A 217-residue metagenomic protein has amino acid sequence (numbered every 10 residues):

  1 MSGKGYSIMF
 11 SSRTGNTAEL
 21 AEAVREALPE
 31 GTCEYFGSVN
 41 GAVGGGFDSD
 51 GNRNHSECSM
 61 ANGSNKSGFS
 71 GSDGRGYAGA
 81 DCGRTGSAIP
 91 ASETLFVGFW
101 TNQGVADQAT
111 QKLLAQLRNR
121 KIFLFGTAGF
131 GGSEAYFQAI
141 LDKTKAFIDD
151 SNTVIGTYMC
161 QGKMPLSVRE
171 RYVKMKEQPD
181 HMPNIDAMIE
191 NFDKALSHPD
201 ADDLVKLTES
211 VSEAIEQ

Functional and structural regions predicted by a protein language model:
G3-S7, N16, A27-T32, C58-S59 (+4 more regions): FMN-binding flavodoxin-like domain, especially the glycine-rich phosphate-binding loop
F10-S11, F99, G126-T127: Short glycine-centered, acidic/aromatic-flanked micro-motifs in structured strand/loop junctions that mark active-site
S11, C33-F36, G44, E57 (+1 more regions): Intrinsically disordered, low-complexity regions
S12-A18: Glycine-rich NAD(P) Rossmann-fold beta1-alpha1 loop
A23-R25: A conserved segment at the C-terminal end of the G1
E30-G44, D50, G79-G86, L95-F99: A short beta-strand-loop structural module common to alpha/beta enzyme folds
A42-G46, C82-S87, K112-L113, F147 (+1 more regions): Short, flexible, glycine/charge-rich loop motifs used to bind or transfer phosphoryl groups or to couple energy/partner
V43, D48-H55, N62-D73, D81-G83: Asp/Glu-rich intrinsically disordered low-complexity tracts
